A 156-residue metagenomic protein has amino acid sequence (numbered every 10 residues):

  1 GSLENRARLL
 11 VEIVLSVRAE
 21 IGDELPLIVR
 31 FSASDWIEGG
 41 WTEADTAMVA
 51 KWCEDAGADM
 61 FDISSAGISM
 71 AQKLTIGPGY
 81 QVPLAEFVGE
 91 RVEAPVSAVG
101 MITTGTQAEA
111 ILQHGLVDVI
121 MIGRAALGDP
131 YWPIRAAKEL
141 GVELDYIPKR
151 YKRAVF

Functional and structural regions predicted by a protein language model:
G1-F156: Flavin-dependent oxidoreductase catalytic cores
